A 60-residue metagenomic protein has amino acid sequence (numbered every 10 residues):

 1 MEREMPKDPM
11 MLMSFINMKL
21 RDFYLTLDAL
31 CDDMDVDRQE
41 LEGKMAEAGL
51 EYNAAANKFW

Functional and structural regions predicted by a protein language model:
M1-D22, T26: N-terminal acidic leader/helix
L30-C31: Short alpha-helical "recognition helix" segments of helix-turn-helix
D37-E51: Short acidic, Pro/Gly- and aromatic-enriched capping/linker segments at domain boundaries
A54: Short, acidic, Ser/Thr-enriched surface-loop or helix-capping motifs
